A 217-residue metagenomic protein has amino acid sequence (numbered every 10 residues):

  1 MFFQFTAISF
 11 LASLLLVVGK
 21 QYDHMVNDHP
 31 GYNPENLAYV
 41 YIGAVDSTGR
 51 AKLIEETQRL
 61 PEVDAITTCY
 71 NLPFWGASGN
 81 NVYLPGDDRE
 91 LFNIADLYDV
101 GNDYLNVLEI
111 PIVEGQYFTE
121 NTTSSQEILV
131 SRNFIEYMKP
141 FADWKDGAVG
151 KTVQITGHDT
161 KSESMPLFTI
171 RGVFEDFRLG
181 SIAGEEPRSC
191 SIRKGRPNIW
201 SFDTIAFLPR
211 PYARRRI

Functional and structural regions predicted by a protein language model:
M1-T6: N-terminal Sec/SRP start-transfer signal
A7-E35: Alpha-helical transmembrane segments
M25-D28, G43, N71, V173: Generic beta-structure capping elements
E35-Y41, D203: Bateman (tandem CBS) regulatory domains
V40-E62: Short extracytoplasmic
E55, R59-I217: Mid-to-C-terminal secondary-structure elements that act as membrane-proximal/extracytoplasmic interface segments
